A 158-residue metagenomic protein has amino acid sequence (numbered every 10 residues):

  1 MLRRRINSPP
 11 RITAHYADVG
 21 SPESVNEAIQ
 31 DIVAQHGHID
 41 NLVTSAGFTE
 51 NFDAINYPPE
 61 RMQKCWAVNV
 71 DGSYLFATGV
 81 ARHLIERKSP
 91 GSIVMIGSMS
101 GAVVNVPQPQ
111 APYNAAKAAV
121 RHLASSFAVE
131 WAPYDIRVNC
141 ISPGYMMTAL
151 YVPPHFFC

Functional and structural regions predicted by a protein language model:
Y16-E27, P59: The beta1-alpha1 cofactor-binding region of Rossmann-like NAD(H)/NADP(H)-dependent oxidoreductases
S45-E50: Conserved NAD(P)H cofactor-binding loop of Rossmann-fold oxidoreductase domains
D53-A54, P58-W66: Substrate-binding pocket helix/loop in short-chain dehydrogenase/reductase
A77, A116, A124: Active-site helix of classical SDR
R82, V129-P133: Alpha-helical segment proximal to the catalytic Tyr-Lys
S98: Residue(s) in the substrate-gating loop at a strand-loop-helix junction that position the organic substrate next
G101, R121, P143-P153: Short, flexible catalytic-loop segment of classical short-chain dehydrogenase/reductase
